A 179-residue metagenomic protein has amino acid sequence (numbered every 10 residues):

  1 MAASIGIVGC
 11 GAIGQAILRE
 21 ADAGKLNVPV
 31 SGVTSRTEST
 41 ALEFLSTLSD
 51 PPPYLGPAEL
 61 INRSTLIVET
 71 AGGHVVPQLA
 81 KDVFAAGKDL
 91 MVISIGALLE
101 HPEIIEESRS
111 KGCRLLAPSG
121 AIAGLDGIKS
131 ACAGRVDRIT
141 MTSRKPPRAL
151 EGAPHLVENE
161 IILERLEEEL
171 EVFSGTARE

Functional and structural regions predicted by a protein language model:
M1-I5: Extreme N-terminal starter segment of soluble prokaryotic enzymes
V8, A16, L116-E179: Active-site-lining helix/loop region of Rossmann-like oxidoreductase modules
G14-Q15, V76: N-terminal Rossmann-fold NAD(P) dinucleotide-binding loop
G24-F44: NAD(P)-binding Rossmann-fold cofactor-contacting core
R36-E38, I95-L98, A121-I122: Short, ordered loop/turn segments at secondary-structure junctions
P52-A85, A97-L98: Beta-loop-alpha module in the N-terminal Rossmann-like domain of NAD(P)-dependent dehydrogenases, especially those
E69, V92, L115-S119: General beta-strand structural signal in soluble alpha/beta enzymes
K81, S94-R114: Rossmann-fold NAD(P)-binding glycine/threonine-rich loop
